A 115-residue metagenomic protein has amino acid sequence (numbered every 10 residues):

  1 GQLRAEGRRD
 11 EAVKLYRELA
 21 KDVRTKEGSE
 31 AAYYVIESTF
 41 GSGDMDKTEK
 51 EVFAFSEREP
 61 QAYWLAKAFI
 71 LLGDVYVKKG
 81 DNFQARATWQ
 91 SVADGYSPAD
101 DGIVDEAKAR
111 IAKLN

Functional and structural regions predicted by a protein language model:
G1-N115: Acidic, polar-rich low-complexity tracts and alpha-helical solenoid repeat scaffolds
